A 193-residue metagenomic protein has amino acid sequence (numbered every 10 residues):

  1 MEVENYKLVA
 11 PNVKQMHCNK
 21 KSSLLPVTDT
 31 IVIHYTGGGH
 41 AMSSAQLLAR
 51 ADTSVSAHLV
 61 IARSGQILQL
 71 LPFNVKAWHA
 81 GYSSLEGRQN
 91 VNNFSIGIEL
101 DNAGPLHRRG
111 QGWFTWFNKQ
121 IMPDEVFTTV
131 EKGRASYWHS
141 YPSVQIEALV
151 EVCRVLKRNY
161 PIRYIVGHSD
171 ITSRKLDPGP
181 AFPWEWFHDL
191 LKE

Functional and structural regions predicted by a protein language model:
E2-R163: Active-site-adjacent loop/helix surface patches within enzyme catalytic domains that shape the substrate-binding cleft
A41, I165, A181-W184: Low-complexity, intrinsically disordered regions enriched in charged/polar residues
Y160-K175: Acidic/histidine-rich, metal-coordinating catalytic segments
S173-E193: Short, low-complexity, polybasic intrinsically disordered segments
